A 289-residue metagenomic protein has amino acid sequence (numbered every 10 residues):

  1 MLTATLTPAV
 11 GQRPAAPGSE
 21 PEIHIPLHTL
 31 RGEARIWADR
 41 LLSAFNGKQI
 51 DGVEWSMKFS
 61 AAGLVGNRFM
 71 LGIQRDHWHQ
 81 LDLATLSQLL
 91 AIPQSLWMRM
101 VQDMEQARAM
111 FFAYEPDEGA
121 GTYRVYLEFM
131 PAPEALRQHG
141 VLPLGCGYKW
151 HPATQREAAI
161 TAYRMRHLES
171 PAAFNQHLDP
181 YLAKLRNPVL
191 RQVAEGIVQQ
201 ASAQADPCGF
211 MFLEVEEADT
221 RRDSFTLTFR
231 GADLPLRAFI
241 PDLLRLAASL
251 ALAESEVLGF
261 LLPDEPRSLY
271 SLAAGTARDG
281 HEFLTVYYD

Functional and structural regions predicted by a protein language model:
L2, A9-A120: An N-terminal, globular interaction/scaffold subdomain
L64, D117-G121, V125, A153-R156 (+3 more regions): Edge/loop elements at the starts and ends of beta-strands within beta-rich repeat scaffolds
N67-R75, G121-A132, A159-L168, R221-L234 (+1 more regions): Extracellular/lumenal glycan-associated surfaces
Q74-W97, L136-H139, A232-L252: Extended intrinsically disordered, low-complexity coil regions enriched in Ser, Thr, Gly, Ala and often Pro
S95-Y181: Internal, hydrophobic cores of structured domains that mediate oligomerization or house catalytic pockets within large
T154-C208, T220-D223: Mixed-charge (acidic/basic) macromolecular-recognition segments
L190-R267: Intrinsically disordered, low-complexity segments enriched in Gly and acidic/Ser/Thr residues that form flexible
S268-D289: Hydrophobic, glycine-enriched assembly/anchoring segments
